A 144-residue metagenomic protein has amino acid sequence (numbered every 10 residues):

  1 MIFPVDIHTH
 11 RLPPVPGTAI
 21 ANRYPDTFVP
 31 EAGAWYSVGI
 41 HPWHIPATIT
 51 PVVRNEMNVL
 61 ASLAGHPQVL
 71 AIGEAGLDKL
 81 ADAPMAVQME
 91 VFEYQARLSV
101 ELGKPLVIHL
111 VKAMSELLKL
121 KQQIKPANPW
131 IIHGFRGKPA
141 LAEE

Functional and structural regions predicted by a protein language model:
M1-E144: Mid-domain alpha/beta scaffold segments of enzyme catalytic cores
